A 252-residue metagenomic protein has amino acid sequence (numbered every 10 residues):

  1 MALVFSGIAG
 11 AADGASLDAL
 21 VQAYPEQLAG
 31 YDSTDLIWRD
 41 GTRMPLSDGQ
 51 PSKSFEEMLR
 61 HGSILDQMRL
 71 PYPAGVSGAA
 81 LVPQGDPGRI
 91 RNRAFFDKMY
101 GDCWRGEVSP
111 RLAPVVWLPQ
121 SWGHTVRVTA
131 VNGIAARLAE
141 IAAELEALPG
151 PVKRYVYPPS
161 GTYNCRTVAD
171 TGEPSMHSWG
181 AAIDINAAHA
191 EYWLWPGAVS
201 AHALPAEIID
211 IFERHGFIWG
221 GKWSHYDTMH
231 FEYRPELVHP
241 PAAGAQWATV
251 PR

Functional and structural regions predicted by a protein language model:
M1-S6: Bacterial N-terminal signal peptides
A9-G14: Boundary at the C-terminal end of the N-terminal hydrophobic targeting segment
S16-W223: Cell-envelope/glycan interface and biosynthesis
R214, D227-M229, R234-R252: Low-complexity, Gly/Ser/Thr/Pro-rich intrinsically disordered linker/tail segments
